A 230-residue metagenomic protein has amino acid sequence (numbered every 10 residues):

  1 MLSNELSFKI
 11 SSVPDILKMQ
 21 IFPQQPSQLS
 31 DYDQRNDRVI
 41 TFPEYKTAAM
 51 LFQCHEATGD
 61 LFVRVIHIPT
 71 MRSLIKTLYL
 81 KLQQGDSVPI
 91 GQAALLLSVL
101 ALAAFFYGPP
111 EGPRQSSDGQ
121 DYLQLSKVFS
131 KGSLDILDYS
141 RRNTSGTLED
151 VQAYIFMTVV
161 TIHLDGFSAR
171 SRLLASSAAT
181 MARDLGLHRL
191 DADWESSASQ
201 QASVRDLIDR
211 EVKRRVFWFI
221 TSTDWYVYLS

Functional and structural regions predicted by a protein language model:
N4, F8-M19, K76, G108 (+2 more regions): Fungal transcription factor middle regulatory core
Q20-E149, F156-F167, S203-I208: C-terminal transcriptional activation/regulatory domains of eukaryotic transcription factors
E44, A48, R170, L174 (+1 more regions): Hydrophobic (often cysteine-bearing) scaffold residues that line and stabilize catalytic clefts of nucleotide/cofactor
K127, G146-F156, M181, L185-A198: Core alpha/beta catalytic barrel or barrel-like domain that forms the active/cofactor pocket in diverse metabolic
D135-D138, A179-T180, G186: Amphipathic alpha-helical segments of tetratricopeptide repeats
D165-M181: Classical protein tyrosine phosphatase
